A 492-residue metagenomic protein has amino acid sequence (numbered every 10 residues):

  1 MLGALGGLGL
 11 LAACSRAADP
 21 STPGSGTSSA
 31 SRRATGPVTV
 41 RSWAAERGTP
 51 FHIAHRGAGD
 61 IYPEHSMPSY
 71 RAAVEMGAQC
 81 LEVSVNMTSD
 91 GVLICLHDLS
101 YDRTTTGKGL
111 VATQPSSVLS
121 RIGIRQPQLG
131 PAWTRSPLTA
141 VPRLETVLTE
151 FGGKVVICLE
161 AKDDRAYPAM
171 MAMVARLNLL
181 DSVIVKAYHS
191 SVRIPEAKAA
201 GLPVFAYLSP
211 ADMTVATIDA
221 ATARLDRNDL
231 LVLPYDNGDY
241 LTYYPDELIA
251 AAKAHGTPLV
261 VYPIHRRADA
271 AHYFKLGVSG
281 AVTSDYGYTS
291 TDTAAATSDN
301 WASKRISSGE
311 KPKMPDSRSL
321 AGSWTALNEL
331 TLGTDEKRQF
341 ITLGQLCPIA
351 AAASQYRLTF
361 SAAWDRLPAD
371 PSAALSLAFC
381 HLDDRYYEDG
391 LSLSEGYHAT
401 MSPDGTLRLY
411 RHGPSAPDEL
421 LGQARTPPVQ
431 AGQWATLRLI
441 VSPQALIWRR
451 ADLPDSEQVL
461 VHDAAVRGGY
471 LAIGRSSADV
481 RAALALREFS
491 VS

Functional and structural regions predicted by a protein language model:
M1-A17: N-terminal export signals
V38, H97-V204, P234-G238: Metal-dependent phosphodiesterase/phospholipase catalytic core, i.e., the His/Asp/Glu-rich active-site region
T134, Y207-A321: C-terminal active-site rim and adjoining tail of enzyme catalytic domains
L259, F360, Q430-L460: Carbohydrate-binding surfaces in secreted/extracellular proteins
R318-T342: Short carbohydrate-recognition loop motifs
R338-L407: Secretory/extracellular carbohydrate-interaction modules and structurally similar beta-sandwich "look-alikes"
G413-T436: Short, aromatic/His-centered strand-loop micro-motif at the edge of beta-sheets
V459-A485: Flexible glycan-contacting loops in extracellular carbohydrate-active proteins
